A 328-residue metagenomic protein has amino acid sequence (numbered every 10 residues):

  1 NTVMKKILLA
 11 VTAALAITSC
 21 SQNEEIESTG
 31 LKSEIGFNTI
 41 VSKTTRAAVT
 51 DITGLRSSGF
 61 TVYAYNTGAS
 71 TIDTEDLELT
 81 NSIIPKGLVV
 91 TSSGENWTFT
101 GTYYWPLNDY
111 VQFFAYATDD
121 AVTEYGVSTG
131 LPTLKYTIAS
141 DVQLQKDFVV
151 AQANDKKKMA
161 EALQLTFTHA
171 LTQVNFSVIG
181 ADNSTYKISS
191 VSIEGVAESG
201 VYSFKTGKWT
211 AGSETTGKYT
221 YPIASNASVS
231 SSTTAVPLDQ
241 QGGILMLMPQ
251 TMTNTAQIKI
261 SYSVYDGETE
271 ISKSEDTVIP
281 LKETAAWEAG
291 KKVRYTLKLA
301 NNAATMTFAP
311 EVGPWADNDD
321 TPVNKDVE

Functional and structural regions predicted by a protein language model:
T2-E328: Sec-type signal peptide cleavage vicinity
